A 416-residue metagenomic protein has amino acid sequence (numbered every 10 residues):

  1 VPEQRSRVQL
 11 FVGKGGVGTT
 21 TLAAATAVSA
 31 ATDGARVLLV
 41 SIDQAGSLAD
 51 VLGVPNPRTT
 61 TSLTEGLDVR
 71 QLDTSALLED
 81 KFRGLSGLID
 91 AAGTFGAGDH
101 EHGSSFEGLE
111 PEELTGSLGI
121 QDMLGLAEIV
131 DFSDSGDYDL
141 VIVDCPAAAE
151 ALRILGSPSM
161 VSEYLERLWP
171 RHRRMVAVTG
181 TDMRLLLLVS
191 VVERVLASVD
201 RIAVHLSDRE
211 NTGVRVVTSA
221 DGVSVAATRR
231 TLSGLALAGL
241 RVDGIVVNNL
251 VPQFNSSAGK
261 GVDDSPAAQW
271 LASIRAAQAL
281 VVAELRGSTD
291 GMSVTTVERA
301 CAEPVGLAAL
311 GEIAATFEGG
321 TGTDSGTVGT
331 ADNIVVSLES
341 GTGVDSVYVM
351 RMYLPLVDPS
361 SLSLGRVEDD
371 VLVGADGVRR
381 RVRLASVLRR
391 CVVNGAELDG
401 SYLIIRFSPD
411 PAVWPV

Functional and structural regions predicted by a protein language model:
P2-V12, V17, L22-S207, T218-A220 (+1 more regions): Flexible phosphate-sensing "switch/lid" loops adjacent to ATP/NTP-binding sites across phosphate-transfer
E3, A203-N211, R215-P359, D376-S386 (+2 more regions): C-terminal lobe/tail of nucleotide-utilizing enzymes
P55-N56, S159, R230-A236, V367-E368: Short, solvent-exposed amphipathic alpha-helical segments in soluble enzyme and RNA/protein-processing domains
G343, L364-V367, E397-L398: Generic beta-strand structural signal
S346-M350, D369-L372, L403: Hydrophobic residues embedded in beta-strands of well-ordered beta-sheets
S360-G365, D370-V373: Beta-strand-rich binding/interaction modules
L388-Y402: Short, surface-exposed loop/turn motifs with a glycine/proline- and acidic-biased composition
D399-P411: C-terminal beta-strand-rich structural cap/linker in extracellular carbohydrate-active enzymes
